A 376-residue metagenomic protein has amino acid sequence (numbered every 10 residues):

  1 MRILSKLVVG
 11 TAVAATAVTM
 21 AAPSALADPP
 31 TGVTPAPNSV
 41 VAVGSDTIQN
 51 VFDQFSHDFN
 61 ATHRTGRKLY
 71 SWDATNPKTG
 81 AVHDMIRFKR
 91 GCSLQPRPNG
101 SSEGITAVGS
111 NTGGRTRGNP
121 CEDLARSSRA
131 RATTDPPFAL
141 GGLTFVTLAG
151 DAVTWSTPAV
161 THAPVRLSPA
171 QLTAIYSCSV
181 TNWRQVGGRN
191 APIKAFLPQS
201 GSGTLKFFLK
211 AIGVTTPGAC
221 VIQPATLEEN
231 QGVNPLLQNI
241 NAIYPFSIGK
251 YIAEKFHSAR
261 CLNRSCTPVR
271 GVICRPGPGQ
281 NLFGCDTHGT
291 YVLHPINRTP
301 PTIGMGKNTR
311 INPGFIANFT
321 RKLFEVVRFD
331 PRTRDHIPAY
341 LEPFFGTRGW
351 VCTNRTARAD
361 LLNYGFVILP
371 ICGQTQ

Functional and structural regions predicted by a protein language model:
M1-A27: Secretory targeting and sorting signals
P23, A27-Q376: Exported/periplasmic ABC-transporter solute-binding proteins
